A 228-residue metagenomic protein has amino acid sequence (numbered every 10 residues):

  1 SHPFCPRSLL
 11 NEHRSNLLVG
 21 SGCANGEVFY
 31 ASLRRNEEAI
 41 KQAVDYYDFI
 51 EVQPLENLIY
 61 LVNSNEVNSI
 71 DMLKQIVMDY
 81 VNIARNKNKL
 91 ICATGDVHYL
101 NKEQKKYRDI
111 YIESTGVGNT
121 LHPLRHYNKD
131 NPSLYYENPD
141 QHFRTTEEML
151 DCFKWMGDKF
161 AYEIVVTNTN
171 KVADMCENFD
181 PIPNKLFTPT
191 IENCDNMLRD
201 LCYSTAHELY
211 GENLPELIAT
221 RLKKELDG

Functional and structural regions predicted by a protein language model:
S1-G228: Phosphodiester-processing cores and adjacent nucleic acid-binding clamps
